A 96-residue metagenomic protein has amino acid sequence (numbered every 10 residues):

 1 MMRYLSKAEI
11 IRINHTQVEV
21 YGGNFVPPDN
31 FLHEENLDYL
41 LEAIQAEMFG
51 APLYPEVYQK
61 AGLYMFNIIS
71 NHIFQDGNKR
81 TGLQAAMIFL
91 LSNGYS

Functional and structural regions predicted by a protein language model:
M1-S96: FIC/Doc superfamily catalytic core
